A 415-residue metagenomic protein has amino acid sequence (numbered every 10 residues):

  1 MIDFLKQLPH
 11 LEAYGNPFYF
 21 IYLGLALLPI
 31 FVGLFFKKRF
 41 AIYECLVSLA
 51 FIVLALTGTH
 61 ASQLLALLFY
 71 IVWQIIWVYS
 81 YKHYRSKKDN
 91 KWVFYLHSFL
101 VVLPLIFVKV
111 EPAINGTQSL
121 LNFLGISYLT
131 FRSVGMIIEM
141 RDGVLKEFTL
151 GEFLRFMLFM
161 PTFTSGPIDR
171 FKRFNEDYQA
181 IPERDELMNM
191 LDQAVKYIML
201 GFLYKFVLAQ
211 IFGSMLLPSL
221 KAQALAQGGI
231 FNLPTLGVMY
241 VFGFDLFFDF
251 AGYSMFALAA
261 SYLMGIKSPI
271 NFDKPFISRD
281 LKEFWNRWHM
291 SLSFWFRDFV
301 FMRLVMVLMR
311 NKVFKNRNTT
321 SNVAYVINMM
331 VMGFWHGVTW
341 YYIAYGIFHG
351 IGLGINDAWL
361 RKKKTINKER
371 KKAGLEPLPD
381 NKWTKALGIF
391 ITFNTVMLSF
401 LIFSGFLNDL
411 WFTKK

Functional and structural regions predicted by a protein language model:
I2-K415: Membrane-embedded transmembrane alpha-helical bundles that form the catalytic cores of multi-pass lipid-modifying
